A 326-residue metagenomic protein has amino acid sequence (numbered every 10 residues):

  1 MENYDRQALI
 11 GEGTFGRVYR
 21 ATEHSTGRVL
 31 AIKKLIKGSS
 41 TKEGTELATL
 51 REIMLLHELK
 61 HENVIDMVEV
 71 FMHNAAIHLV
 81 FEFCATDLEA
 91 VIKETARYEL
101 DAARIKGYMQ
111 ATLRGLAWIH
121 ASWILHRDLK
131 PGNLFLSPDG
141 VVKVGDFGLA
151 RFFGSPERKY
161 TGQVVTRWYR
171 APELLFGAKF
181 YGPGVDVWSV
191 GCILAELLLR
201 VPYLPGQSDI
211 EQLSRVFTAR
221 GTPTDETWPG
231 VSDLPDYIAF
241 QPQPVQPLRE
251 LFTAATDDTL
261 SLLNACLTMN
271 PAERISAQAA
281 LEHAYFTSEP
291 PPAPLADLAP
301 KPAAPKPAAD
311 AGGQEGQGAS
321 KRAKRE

Functional and structural regions predicted by a protein language model:
R17: Conserved N-lobe ATP-binding subsite of Hanks-type protein kinase domains, especially the beta3 VAIK lysine
K34-K60: Conserved N-lobe beta3->alphaC-helix segment of eukaryotic protein kinase catalytic domains
V70: Activation-segment/catalytic-loop signature of the eukaryotic protein kinase fold
N74-E82, E89-A90: A conserved loop-to-beta-strand element in the N-lobe of protein kinase catalytic cores that borders the ATP-binding
Y108-M109: Activation segment signature within eukaryotic-like protein kinase domains
T222-N264: C-terminal lobe substrate-recognition/regulatory segment of protein kinase catalytic domains
P291-E326: C-terminal intrinsically disordered, low-complexity extensions immediately downstream of enzyme catalytic cores
